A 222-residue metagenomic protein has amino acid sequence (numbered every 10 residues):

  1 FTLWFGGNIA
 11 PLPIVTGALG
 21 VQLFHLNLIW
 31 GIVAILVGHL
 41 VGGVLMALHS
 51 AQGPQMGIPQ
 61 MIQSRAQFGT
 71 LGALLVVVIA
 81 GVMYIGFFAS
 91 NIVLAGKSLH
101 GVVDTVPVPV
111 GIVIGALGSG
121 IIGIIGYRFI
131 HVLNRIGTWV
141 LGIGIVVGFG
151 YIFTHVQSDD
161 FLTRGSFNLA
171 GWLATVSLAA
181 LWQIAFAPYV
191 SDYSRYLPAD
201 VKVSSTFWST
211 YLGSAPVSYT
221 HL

Functional and structural regions predicted by a protein language model:
F1-W30, G171-V176, R195-S205: Membrane-interface "cap" regions at the ends of multi-pass membrane proteins
L19, Q63-A66, A179-F207: Helix-loop junctions at the membrane interface of multi-pass solute transporters
Q22-H25, L94-V102, A116-G137, R195-P198: Membrane-water interface regions at transmembrane-helix termini and the short interhelical loops of multi-pass membrane
A34-F68, V77-M83: Juxtamembrane transmembrane-helix boundary signature
T70-V78, V201-S209: Membrane-interface alpha-helices at helix entry/exit sites of multi-pass transporters
A73-T105, A116: Hydrophobic transmembrane alpha-helices that form the core helical bundles of multi-pass secondary transporters
W139-G165, A180-I184: Hydrophobic alpha-helical segments and their helix-loop junctions in multi-pass secondary transporters
T220-H221: Conserved small/polar residues in nucleotide/adenosyl-binding loops
